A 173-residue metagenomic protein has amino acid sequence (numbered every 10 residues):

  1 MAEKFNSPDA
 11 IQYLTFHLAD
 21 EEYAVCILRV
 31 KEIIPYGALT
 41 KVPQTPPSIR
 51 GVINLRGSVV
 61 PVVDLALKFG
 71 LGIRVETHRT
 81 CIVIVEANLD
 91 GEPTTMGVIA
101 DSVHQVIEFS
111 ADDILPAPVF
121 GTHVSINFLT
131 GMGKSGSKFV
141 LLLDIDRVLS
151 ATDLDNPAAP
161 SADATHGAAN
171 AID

Functional and structural regions predicted by a protein language model:
M1-D173: An acidic, low-aromatic, low-complexity terminal/linker signal
